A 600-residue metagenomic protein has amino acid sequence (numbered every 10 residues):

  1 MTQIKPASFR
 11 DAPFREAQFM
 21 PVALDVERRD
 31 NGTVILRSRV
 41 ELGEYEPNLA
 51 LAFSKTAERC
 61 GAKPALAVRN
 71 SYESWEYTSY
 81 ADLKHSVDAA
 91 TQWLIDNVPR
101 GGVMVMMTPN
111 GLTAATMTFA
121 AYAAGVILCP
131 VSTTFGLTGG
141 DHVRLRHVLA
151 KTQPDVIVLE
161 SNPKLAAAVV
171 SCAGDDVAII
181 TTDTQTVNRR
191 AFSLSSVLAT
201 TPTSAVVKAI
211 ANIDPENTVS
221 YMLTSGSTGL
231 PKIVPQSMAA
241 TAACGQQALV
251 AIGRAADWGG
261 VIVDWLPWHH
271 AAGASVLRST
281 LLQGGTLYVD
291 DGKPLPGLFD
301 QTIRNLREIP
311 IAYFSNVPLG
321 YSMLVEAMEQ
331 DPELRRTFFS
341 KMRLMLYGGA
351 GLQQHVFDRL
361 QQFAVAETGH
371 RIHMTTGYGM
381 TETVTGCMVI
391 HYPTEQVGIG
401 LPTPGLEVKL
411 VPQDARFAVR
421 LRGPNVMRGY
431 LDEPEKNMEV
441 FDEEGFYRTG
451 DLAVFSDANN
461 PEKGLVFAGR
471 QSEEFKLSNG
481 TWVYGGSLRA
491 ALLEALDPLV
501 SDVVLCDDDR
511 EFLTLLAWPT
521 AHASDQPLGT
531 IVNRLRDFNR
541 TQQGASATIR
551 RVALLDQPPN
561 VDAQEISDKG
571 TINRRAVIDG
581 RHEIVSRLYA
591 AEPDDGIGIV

Functional and structural regions predicted by a protein language model:
T2-A17, D96, A123-V197: Structural core segment of the AMP-binding/adenylate-forming
G61-P64, T181-T182, T186-L223, L230 (+1 more regions): Conserved pre-ATP/AMP-binding loop-to-beta segment of ANL
W75-Y77, T91-F135, D264-L266: Conserved AMP-binding/adenylate-forming
E76-A81, I210-N212, N217-Q246: Conserved AMP-binding A3 loop
K84-A90, T200-V206, P215, V234-A256: Conserved structural elements of the adenylate-forming
S196, G285, A312-N316, V325-Q396 (+1 more regions): Gly/Ser/Thr-rich phosphate-binding loop
A242-V261, H269-E333: Conserved AMP-binding/adenylation subdomain of ANL enzymes
F417-L477: Conserved ATP-binding/catalytic segment of the ANL
